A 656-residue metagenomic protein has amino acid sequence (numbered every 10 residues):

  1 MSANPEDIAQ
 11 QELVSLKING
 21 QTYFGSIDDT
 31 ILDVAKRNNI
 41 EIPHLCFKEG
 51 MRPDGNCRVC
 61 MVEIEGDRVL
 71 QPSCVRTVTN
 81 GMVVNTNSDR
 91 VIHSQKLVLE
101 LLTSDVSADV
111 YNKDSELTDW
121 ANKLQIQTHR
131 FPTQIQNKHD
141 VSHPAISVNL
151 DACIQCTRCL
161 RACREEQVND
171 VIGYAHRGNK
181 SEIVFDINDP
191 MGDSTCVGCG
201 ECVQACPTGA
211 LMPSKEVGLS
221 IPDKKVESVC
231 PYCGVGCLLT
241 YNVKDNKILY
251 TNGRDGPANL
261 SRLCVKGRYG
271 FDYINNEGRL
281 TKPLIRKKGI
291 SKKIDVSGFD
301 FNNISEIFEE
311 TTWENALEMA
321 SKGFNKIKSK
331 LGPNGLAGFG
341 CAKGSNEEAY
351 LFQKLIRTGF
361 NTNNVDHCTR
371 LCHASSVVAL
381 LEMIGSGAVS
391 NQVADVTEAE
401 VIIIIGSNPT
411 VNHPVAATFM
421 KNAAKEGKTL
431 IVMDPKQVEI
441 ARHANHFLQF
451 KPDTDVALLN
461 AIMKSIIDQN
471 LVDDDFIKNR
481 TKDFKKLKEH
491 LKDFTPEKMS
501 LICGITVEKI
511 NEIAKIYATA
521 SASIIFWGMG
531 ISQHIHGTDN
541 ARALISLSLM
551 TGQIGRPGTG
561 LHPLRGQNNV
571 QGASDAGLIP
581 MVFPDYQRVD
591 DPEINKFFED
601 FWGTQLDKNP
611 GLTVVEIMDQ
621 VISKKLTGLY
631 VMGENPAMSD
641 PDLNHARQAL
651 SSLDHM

Functional and structural regions predicted by a protein language model:
S2-D28, K36, I64-G66, G81-L101 (+7 more regions): N-terminal export/assembly segments and adjacent metallocofactor-ligating motifs of anaerobic energy-metabolism
N4-P5, E41-K48, R52, D109 (+2 more regions): Active-site phosphate-binding and catalytic loops of NTP-dependent enzymes
I18, L336-G340, S523-G528, P563: Short hydrophobic beta-strand segments
Y23-N80, H93-S94: N-terminal cofactor/phosphate-binding cores enriched in small/glycine residues, especially glycine-rich loops such as
C46-K48, C57, Q71-S73, G218 (+3 more regions): Short beta-alpha junctions and helix-cap segments that line functional grooves
F47, R177-G178, H367-T369, T559-L564: Beta-strand segments within the central parallel beta-sheet cores of soluble alpha/beta enzyme folds
K48-R52, G340-A342, T369-L371, G528-M529: Active-site nucleophile and cofactor-binding loops and adjacent substrate-binding regions of central metabolic enzymes
L371-S546, M550-P557, L564-M656: Non-catalytic alpha/beta scaffold blocks inside enzyme catalytic domains
